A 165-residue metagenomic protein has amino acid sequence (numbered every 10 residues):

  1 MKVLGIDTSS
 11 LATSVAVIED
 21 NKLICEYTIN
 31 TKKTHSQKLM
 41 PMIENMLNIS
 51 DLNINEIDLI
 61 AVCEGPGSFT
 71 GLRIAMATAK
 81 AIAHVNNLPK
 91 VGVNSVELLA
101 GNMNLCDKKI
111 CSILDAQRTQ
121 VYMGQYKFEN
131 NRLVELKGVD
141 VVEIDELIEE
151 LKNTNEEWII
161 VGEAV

Functional and structural regions predicted by a protein language model:
M1-E64: N-terminal beta-alpha supersecondary unit
V3-G5, A61, G71, I110-I113: Short glycine-aspartate micro-motif
K22, P89-V165: Surface "functional belts" at beta-alpha junctions
N30-K38, F69-R73, A77, N94 (+1 more regions): Residues at secondary-structure transition points
I43, T78-I82, L99-M103: Buried hydrophobic packing segments
I49-N55, H84-V93: Phosphate-handling active-site elements
L59-K90: DPxDG-like acidic metal-binding loop motif
